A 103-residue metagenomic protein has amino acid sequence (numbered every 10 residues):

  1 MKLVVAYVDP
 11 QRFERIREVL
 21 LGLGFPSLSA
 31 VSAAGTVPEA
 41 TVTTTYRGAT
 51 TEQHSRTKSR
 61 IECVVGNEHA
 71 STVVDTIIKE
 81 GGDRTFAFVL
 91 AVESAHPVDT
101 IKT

Functional and structural regions predicted by a protein language model:
M1-T103: Positively charged, small/polar-rich N-terminal and surface patches that mediate targeting and assembly and bind
